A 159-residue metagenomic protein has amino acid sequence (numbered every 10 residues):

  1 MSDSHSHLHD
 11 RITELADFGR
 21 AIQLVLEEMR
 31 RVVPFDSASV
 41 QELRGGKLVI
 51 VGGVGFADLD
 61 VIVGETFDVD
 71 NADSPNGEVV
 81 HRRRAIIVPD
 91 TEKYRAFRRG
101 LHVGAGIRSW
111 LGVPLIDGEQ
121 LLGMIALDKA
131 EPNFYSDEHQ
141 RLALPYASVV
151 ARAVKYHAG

Functional and structural regions predicted by a protein language model:
M1-R20, R31, L122, A153-G159: Signal-transmission linkers at sensory-effector interfaces
H9-A16, V25-P34, V40-E42, V80 (+1 more regions): Short regulatory alpha-helical segment in sensory/regulatory domains of signaling proteins that mediates
L26-R30, S39-G64: GAF sensory/regulatory domain recognition with acknowledged cross-activation on helical regulatory dimers
D58-I62, P89-S109, K129: Signal-transducing coupling segments at domain and membrane junctions
L59-A85: Acidic/proline- and glycine-rich, intrinsically disordered low-complexity segments that serve as regulatory linkers
R108-I116: A short, aliphatic-rich beta-strand micro-motif
D117, F134-K155: Amphipathic alpha-helical "output/dimerization" segments
M124-N133: Short beta-strand-to-loop transition segments that serve as allosteric relay/switch motifs in sensory/regulatory domains
